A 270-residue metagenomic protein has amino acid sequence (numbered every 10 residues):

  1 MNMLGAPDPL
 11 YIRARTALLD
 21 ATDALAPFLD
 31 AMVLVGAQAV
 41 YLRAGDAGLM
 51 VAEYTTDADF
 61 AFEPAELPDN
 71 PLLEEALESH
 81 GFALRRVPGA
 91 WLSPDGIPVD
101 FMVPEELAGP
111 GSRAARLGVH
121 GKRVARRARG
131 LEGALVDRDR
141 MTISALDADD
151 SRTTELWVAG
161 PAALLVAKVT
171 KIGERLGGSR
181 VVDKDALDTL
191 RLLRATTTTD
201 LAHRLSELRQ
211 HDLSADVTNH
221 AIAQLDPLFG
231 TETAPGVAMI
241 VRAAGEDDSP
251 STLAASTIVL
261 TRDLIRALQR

Functional and structural regions predicted by a protein language model:
M1-R270: Compositionally biased terminal segments of proteins
